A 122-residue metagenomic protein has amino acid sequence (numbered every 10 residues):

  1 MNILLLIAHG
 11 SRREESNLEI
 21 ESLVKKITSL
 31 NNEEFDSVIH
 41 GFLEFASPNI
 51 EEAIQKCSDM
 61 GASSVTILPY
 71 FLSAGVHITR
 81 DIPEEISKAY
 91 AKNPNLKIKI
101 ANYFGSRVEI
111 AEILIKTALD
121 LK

Functional and structural regions predicted by a protein language model:
M1-K122: Active-site-proximal alpha-helix that buttresses catalytic centers in soluble enzyme cores
